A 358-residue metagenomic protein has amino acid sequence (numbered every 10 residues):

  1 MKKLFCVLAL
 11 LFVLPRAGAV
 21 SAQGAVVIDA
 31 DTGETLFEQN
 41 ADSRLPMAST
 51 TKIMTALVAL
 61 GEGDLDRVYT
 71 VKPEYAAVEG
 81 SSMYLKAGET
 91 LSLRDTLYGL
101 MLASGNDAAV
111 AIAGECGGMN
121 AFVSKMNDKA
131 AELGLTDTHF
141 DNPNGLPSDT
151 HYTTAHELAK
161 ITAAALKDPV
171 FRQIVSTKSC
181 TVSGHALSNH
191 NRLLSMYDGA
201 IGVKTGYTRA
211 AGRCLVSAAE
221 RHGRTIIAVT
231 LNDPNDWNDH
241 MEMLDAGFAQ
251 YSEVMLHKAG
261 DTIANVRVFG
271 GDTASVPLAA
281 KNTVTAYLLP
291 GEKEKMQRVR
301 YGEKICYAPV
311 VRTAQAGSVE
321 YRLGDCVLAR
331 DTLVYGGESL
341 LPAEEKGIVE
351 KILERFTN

Functional and structural regions predicted by a protein language model:
L4-V13: Sec-dependent N-terminal signal peptides
R16-H156, K160-P169: Active-site-adjacent loops and short helices of periplasmic peptidoglycan-processing enzymes
T136, P147-Y152, H156-N358: Domain-terminus/edge residues, biased toward the C-terminal soluble/receptor-binding domains of extracytoplasmic
